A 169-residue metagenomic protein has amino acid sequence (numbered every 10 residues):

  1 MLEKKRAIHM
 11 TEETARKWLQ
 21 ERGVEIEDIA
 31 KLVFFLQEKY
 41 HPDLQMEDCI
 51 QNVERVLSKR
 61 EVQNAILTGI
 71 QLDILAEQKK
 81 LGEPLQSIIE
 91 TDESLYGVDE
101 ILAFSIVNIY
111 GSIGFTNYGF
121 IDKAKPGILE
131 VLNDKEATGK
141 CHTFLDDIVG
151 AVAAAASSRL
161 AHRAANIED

Functional and structural regions predicted by a protein language model:
M1, G82-E83, D147: Long, C-terminal folded domains that constitute the functional core of proteins
M1-H9: Short, Lys/Arg-enriched N-terminal segments with co-localized hydrophobic residues within the first ~10-30 amino acids
I8-D73: N-terminal interaction modules that seed assembly of large macromolecular complexes
A15, F35, A76, P84-Q86 (+1 more regions): Aliphatic-rich, non-membrane protein domains
K31-F35, T68-G69, A103-S112, D147-A155: Short, hydrophobic/amphipathic alpha-helical patches that form generic packing surfaces within helical domains
D48-K123: Long, charge-patterned amphipathic interaction tracts in eukaryotic proteins
G114-D169: Glycine-rich, aromatic-bearing surface loops/beta-hairpins
